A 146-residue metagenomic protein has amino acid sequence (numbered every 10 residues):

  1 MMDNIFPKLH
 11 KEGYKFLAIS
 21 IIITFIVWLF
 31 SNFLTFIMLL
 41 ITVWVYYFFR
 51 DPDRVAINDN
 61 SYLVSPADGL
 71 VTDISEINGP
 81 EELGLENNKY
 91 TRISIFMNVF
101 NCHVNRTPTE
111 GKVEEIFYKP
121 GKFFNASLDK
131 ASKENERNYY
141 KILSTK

Functional and structural regions predicted by a protein language model:
M1-A18: N-terminal membrane-targeting/pre-transmembrane regions
D3-K8, R50-A56, Y140: Ferredoxin-like alpha/beta domains used as RNA- or RNAP-binding modules
E12-L17, F30-L40: Alpha-helical transmembrane segments
I21-S31: Hydrophobic alpha-helical transmembrane segments
F33-N58: Transmembrane alpha-helices and immediately adjacent membrane-cytoplasm interface residues in multi-pass integral
P52-Y62, N98-V104: Short aromatic-glycine motifs in intrinsically disordered, low-complexity regions
I57-N78: Membrane-cytosol interface motif
V71-K146: Cytosolic, membrane-proximal regulatory domains of ion/volume homeostasis and mechanosensation machinery
